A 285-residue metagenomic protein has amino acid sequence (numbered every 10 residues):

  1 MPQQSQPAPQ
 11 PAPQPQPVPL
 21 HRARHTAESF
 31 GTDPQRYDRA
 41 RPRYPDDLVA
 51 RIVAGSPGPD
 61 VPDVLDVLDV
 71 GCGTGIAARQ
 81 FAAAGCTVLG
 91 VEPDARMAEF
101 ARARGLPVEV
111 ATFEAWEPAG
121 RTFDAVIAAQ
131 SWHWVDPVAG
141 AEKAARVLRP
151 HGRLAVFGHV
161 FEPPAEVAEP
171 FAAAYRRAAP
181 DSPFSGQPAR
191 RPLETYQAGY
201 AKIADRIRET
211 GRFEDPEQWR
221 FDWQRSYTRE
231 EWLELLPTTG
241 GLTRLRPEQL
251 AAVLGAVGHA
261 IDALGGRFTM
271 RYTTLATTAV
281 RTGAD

Functional and structural regions predicted by a protein language model:
P2-D63: Conserved class I S-adenosyl-L-methionine
Q3, E194-D285: Conserved Class I S-adenosyl-L-methionine
V64-L65, R121: Nucleotide donor/acceptor-binding cores
D66-V70, T74-W116: Class I SAM-dependent methyltransferase SAM/SAH-binding core
W116-V126: A short acidic, Gly/Pro-enriched loop at the edge of an enzyme's catalytic core that lines a small-molecule cofactor
Q130: Short catalytic micro-motifs in class I SAM-dependent methyltransferases
V135-A144: A short, conserved alpha-helix within the catalytic core of class I
R146-D222: Conserved catalytic/acceptor-binding region of the Class I
